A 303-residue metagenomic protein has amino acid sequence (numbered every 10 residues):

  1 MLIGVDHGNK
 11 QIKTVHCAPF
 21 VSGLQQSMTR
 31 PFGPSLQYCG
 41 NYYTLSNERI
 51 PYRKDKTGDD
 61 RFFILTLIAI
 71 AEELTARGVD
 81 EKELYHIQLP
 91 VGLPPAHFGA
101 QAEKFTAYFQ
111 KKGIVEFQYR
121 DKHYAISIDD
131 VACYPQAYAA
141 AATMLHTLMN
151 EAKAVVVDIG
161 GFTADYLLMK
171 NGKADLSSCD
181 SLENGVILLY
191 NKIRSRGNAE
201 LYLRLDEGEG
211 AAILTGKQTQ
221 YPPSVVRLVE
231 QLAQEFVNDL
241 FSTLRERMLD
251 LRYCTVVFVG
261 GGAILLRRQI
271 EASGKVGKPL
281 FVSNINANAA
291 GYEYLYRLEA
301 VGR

Functional and structural regions predicted by a protein language model:
M1-A154, K173-L188, G208-R303: Nucleotide/phosphate-binding catalytic cleft detector across ATP-hydrolyzing and phosphate-transferring enzymes
I159-D165: Ser/Thr-glycine-rich phosphate-binding loops at phosphate-binding pockets of nucleotides, nucleotide cofactors
K170: A cytosolic small-molecule/anion-sensing beta-strand core signal
R196-E200, I213-L214: Helix-loop "lid/cap" segments that line or gate small-molecule binding pockets
L201-L205: Short, basic interhelical loop/turn and adjoining N-cap of the next helix at nucleic-acid- or acidic-partner-contacting
